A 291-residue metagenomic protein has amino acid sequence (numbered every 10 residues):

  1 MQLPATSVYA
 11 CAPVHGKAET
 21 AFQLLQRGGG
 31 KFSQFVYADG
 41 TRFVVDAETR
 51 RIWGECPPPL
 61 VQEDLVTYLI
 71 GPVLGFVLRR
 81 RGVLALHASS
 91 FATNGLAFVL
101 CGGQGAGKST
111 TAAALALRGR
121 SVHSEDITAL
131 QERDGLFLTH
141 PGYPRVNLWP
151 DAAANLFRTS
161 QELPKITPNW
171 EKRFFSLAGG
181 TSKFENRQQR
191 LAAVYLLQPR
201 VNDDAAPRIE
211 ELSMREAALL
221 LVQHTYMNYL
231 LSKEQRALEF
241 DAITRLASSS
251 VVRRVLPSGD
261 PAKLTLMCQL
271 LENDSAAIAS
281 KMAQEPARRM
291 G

Functional and structural regions predicted by a protein language model:
M1-V61, Q269-G291: Long, basic/Gly/Ser/Thr-rich N-terminal segments that mediate initial subcellular attachment or targeting
A18-R27, R80-G82, R120, I243-T244: Short linear motifs in intrinsically disordered
G28-G30, V36-A38, A47, R79 (+4 more regions): A generic structural signal for short, non-catalytic loop/turn and secondary-structure boundary residues
V36-A97: Extreme N-terminal, non-catalytic leader segments that precede Walker-type/kinase nucleotide-binding cores
S89, T93-C101, L117-G291: Glycine-rich, often acidic-flanked micro-motifs that create phosphate/phosphodiester-binding or positioning elements
G105: Walker A (P-loop) phosphate-binding loop of P-loop NTPases
K108: Conserved lysine of the Walker
T111-A112: Post-Walker A alpha-helix
